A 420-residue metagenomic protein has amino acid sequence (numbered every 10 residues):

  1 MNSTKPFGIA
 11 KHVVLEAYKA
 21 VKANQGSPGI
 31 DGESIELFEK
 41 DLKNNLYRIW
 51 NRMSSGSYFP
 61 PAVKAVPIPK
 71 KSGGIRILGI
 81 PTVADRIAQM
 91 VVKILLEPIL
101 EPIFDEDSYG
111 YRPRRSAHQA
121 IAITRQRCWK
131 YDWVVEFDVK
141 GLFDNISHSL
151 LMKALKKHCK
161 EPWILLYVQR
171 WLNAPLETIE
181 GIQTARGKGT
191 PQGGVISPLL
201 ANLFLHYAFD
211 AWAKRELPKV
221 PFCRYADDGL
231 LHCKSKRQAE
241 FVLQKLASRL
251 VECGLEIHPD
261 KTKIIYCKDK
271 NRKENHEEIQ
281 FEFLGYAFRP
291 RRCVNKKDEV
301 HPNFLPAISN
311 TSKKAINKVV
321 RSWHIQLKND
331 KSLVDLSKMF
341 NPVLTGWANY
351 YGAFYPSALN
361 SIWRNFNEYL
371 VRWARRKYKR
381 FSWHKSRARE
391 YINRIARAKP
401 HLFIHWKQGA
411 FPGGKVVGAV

Functional and structural regions predicted by a protein language model:
M1-K43, Y47: Non-catalytic, polymerase-adjacent accessory regions of viral genome-replication enzymes
R52-P67, K71, I103-C267, E278-Q280: Conserved polymerase palm-domain catalytic core
A84, A88, M152: Duplex nucleic acid-engaging cores and interfaces of nucleic-acid transaction enzymes
N173, C253-K331: A conserved non-catalytic segment of reverse transcriptases and RNA-directed RNA polymerases corresponding to the late
T184-T190, P302-L305, R321-L336, G346-L359: Short, solvent-exposed helix-loop connector elements
Y225, T262-K270, M339-V343, N360-N367 (+1 more regions): A glycine-rich phosphate-binding loop feature that marks nucleotide/adenosyl-phosphate handling sites
L336-F381: Non-catalytic, peripheral interaction segments enriched in hydrophobic/basic residues
N365-Y369, A374, Y378-V420: Extended C-terminal regions of large enzymes
